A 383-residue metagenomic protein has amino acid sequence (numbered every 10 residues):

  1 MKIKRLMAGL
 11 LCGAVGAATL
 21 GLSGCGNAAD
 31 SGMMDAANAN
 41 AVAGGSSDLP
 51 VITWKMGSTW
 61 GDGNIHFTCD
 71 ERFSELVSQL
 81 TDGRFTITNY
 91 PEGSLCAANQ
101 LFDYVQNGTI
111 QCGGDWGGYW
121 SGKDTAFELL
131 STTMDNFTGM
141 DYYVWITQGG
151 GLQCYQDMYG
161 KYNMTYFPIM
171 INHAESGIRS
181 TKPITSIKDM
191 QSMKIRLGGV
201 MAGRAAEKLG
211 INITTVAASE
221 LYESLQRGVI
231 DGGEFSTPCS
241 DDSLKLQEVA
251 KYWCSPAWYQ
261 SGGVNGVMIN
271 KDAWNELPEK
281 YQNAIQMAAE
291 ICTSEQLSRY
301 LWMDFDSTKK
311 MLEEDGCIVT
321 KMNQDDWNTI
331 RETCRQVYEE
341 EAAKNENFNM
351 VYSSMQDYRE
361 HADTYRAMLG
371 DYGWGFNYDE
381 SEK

Functional and structural regions predicted by a protein language model:
M1-L10: Bacterial N-terminal signal peptides that target proteins for export
L11-G16: Hydrophobic helical h-region of N-terminal Sec-dependent signal peptides in bacterial secretory/periplasmic proteins
G21-G24: C-terminal motif of bacterial Sec signal peptides marking the signal peptidase cleavage site
G26-Y142, G160, T165-K383: N-terminal secretory/targeting leader peptides
G139-Q156: A gly/proline- and charged-residue-enriched helix-loop-helix capping module
